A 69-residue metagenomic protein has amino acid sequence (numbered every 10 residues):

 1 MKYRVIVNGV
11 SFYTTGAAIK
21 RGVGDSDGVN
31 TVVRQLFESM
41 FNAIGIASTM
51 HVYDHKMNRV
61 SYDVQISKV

Functional and structural regions predicted by a protein language model:
K2-V29: N-terminal acidic leader/helix
N30-V69: Short, mixed-charge low-complexity intrinsically disordered segments
